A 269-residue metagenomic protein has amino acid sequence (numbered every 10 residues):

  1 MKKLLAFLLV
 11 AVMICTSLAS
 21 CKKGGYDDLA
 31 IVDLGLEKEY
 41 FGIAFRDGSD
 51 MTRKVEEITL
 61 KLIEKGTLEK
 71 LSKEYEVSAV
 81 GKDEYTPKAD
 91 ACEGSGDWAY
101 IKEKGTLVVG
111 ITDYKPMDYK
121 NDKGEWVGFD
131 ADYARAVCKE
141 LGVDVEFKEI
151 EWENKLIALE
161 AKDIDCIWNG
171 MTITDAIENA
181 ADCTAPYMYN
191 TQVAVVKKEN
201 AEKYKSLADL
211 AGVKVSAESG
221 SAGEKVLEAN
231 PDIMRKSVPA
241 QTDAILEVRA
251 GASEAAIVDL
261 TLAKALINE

Functional and structural regions predicted by a protein language model:
M1-F7: Positively charged n-region of N-terminal signal peptides that target proteins for export
T16-S20: C-terminal motif of bacterial Sec signal peptides marking the signal peptidase cleavage site
K22-K38, N154-I157, G170-N179, V226-A229 (+2 more regions): A ligand-binding cleft/hinge motif common to bilobed small-molecule-binding domains
D27-E37, R135, K139, D144-D209: Acidic, polar ligand-binding/catalytic clefts
D28, D33-G35, E56-A99, A222-V238: Ligand-binding clefts/hinges and TM-proximal coupling segments of bilobed small-molecule sensing domains
K38-I58, V193-Y204: A bilobed periplasmic-binding-protein/Venus flytrap-type ligand-binding module shared by bacterial periplasmic
K54-E57, K61-K70, E74, S78 (+1 more regions): Extracytoplasmic small-molecule ligand-binding "clamshell" domains of the periplasmic binding protein/Venus flytrap
V108, D113-P116, W126-E140, M171 (+3 more regions): Bilobed "Venus flytrap"/periplasmic-binding protein-like clamshell domains and structurally analogous long
